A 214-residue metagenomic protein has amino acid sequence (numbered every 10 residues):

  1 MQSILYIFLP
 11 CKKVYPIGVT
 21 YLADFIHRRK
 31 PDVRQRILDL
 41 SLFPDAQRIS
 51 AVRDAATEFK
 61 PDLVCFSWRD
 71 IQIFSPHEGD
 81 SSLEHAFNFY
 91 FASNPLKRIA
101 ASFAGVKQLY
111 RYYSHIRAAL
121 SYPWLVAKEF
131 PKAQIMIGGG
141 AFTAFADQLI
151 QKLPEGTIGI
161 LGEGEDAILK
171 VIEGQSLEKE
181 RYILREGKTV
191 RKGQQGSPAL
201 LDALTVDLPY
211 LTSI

Functional and structural regions predicted by a protein language model:
M1-I214: Acidic, low-complexity intrinsically disordered segments
